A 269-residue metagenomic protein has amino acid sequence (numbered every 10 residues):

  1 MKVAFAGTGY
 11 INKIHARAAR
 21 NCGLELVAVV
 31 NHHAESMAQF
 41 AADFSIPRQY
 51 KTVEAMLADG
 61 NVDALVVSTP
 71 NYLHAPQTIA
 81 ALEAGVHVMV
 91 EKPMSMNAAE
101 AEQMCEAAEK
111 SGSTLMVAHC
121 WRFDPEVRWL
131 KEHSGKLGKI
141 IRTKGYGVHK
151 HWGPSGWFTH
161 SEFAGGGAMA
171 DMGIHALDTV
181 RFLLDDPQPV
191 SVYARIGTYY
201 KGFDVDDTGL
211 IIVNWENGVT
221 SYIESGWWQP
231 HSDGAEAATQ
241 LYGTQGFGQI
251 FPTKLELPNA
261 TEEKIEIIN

Functional and structural regions predicted by a protein language model:
M1-F44: N-terminal Rossmann-like dinucleotide-binding module
F5, Y50, V67, V90 (+3 more regions): Hydrophobic residues in well-ordered beta-strands that form the structural core
H15, F44-A107: Beta-loop-alpha module in the N-terminal Rossmann-like domain of NAD(P)-dependent dehydrogenases, especially those
E106-T114, R128-I141, Y242-G243: Basic phosphate/pyrophosphate-binding loop/patch that engages nucleotide-derived ligands
W121-F203: Predominantly a Rossmann-like dinucleotide-binding segment in NAD(P)-dependent oxidoreductases
D178-K254: Contiguous beta-strand/loop segments that form the cofactor/metal-binding neighborhood of enzyme cores
Q249, I265-N269: C-terminal helical cap and adjacent loop that interface with cofactors, partners, or active-site loops
